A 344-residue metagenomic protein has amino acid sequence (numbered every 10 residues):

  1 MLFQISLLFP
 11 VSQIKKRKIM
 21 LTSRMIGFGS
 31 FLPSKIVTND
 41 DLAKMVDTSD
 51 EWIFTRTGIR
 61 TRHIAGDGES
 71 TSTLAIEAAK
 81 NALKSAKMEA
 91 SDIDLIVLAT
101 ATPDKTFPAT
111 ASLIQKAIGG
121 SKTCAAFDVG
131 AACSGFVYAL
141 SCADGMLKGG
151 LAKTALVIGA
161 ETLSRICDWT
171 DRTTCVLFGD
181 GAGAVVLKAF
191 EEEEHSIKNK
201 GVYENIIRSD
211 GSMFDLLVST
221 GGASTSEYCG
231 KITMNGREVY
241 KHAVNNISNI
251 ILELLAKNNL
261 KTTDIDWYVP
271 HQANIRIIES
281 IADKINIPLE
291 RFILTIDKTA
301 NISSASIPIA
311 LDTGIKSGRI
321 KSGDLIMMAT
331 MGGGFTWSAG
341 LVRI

Functional and structural regions predicted by a protein language model:
I5-I19: Short, Lys/Arg-enriched N-terminal segments with co-localized hydrophobic residues within the first ~10-30 amino acids
K16-G68, D171-K241, N245, N249 (+1 more regions): Condensing-enzyme catalytic core mediating Claisen C-C bond formation in acyl metabolism
M25-G27, I53, A82, I96 (+6 more regions): Buried hydrophobic positions in well-ordered alpha/beta secondary-structure cores of metabolic enzymes
F31, A99-D104, A131-F136, G159-S164 (+3 more regions): Acidic, glycine-rich active-site loops and adjacent beta-strand->loop/helix elements that engage anionic groups
F54-R56, R60-T73, A101-A155, D283-A310: Conserved catalytic cysteine-centered active-site region of acyl-thioester-dependent Claisen-condensing enzymes
A78-D94, I250-D266, G314-R319: Phosphate/pyrophosphate-binding loops at sites that engage ATP/ADP/AMP, CoA/4′-phosphopantetheine, polyphosphate
K148-G181: Flexible, glycine-rich active-site loops centered on histidine and acidic residues that chelate a metal or position
T313-A329, W337, L341-I344: Catalytic phosphate/nucleotide-handling subdomain of diverse soluble enzymes
